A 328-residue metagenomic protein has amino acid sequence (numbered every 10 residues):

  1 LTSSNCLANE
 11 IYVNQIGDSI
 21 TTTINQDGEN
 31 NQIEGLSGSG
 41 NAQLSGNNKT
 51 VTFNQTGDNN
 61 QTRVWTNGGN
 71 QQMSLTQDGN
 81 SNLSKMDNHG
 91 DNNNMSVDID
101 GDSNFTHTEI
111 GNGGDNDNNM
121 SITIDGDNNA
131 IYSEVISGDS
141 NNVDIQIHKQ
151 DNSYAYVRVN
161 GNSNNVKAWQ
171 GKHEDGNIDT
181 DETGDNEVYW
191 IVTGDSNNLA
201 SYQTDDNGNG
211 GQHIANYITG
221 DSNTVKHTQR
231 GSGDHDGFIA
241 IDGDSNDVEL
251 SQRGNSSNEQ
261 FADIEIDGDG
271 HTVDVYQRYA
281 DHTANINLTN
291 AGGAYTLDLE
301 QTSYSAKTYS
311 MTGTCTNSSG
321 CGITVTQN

Functional and structural regions predicted by a protein language model:
L1-A8: Gram-negative bacterial Sec-dependent N-terminal signal peptides
A8-N328: Low-complexity repeat regions of mature extracellularly deployed or surface/particle-associated proteins
